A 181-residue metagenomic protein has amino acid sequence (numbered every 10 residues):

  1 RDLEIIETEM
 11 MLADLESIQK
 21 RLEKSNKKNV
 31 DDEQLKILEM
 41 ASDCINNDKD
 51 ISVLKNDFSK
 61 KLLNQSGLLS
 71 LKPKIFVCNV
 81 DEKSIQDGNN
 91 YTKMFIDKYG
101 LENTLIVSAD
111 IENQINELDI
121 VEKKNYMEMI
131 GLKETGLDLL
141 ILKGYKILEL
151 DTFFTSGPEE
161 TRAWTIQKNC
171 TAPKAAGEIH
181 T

Functional and structural regions predicted by a protein language model:
R1-M11: Conserved P-loop NTPase nucleotide-binding/switch module
L15-E16: Acidic/glycine-rich phosphate/pyrophosphate-binding loops and surrounding catalytic core that coordinate Mg2+
Q19-T181: C-terminal-of-GTPase-core extension/linker across diverse P-loop GTPases
